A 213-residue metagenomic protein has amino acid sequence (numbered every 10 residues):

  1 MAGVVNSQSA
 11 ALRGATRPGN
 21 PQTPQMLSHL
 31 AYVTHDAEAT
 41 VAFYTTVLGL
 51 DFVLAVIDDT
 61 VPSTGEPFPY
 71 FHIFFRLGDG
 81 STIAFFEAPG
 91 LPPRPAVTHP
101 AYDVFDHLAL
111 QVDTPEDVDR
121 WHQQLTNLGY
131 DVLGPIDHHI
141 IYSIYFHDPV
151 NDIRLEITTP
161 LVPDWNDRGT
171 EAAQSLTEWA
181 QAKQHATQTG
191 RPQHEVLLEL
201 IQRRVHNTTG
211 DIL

Functional and structural regions predicted by a protein language model:
M1-N20, H122-L213: Vicinal oxygen chelate
G14-T16, D59-S63, L91-A96: A short, acidic/glycine-rich surface segment
M26-H35, F74-G78, A96-Q124, Y142-P149: Vicinal oxygen chelate
V33-T82: Core segments of cupin and vicinal oxygen chelate
A42-T46, W121-T126: Short amphipathic alpha-helices in soluble, non-transmembrane regions that often serve as interface/regulatory elements
I83-F86, E156: Conserved beta-strand in the GNAT
E87-P89, P160: Acetyl-CoA-dependent GNAT
R94-T98, N166-G169: A short, polar/proline- and glycine-enriched secondary-structure boundary/capping micro-motif
